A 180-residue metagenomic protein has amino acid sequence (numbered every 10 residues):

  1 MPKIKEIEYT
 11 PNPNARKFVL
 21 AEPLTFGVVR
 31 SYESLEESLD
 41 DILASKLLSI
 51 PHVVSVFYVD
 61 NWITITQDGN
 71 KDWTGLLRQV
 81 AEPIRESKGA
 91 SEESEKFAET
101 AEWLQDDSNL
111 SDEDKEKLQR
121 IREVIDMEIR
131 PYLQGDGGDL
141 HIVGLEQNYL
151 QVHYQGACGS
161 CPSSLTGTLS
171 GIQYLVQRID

Functional and structural regions predicted by a protein language model:
M1-D180: Domain-level signature for proteins that mediate thiol-based redox and metal-cofactor handling
